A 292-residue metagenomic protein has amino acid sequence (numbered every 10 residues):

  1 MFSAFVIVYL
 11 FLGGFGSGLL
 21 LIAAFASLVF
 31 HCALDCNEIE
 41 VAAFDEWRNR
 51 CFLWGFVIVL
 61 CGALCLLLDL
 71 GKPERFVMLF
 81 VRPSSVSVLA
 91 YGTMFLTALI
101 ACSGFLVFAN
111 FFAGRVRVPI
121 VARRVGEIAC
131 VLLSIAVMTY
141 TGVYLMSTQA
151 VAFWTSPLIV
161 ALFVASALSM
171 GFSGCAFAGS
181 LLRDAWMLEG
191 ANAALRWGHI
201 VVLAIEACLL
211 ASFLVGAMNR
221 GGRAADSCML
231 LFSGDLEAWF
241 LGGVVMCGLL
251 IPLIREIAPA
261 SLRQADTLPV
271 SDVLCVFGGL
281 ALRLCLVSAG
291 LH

Functional and structural regions predicted by a protein language model:
M1-F5, W47, V125: N-terminal membrane topogenic signal
M1-G18: Hydrophobic transmembrane alpha-helical segments in integral membrane proteins
L12, L34-E38, A43, T97 (+3 more regions): Long, contiguous internal "core" modules enriched in hydrophobic/ aromatic residues
F15, L19-H31, C36-F95: Membrane helical hairpin/interfacial module
L280-H292: Juxtamembrane boundary at the C-terminal end of a transmembrane helix
